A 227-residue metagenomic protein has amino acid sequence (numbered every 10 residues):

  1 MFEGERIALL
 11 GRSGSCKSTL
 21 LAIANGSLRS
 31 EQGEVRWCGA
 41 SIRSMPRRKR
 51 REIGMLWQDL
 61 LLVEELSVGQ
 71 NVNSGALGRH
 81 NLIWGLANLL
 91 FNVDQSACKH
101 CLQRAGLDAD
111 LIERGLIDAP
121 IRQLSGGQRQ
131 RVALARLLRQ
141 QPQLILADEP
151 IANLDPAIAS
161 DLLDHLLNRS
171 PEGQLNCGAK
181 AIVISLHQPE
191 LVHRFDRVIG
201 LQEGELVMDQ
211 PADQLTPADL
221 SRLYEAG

Functional and structural regions predicted by a protein language model:
N25: Helix-to-loop junction immediately C-terminal to a conserved catalytic motif
S41-D59, N88-F91: ABC ATPase NBD coupling module
G115, P120-L124, Q128: Conserved ABC ATPase signature
L134: Hydrophobic anchor residue at the start of the ABC signature
Q141: Conserved catalytic motifs of ABC-family nucleotide-binding domains
I145-E149: Catalytic Walker B motif of ABC-type/P-loop ATPase nucleotide-binding domains
E205-G227: Conserved beta-strand-loop-alpha-helix hinge in the C-terminal portion of ABC ATPase nucleotide-binding domains
